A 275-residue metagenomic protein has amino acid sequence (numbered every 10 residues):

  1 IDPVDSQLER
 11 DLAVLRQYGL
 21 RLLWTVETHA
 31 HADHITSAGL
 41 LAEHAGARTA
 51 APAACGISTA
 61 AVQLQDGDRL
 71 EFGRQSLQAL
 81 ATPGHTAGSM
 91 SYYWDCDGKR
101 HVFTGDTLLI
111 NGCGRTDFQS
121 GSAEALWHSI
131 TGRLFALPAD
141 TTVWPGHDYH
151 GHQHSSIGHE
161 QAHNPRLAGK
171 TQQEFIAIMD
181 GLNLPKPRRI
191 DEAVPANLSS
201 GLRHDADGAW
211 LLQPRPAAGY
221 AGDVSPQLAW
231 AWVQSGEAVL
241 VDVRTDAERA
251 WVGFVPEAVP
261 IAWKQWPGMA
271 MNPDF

Functional and structural regions predicted by a protein language model:
I1-L22, S58-D140, W144-P145: Catalytic core of the metallo-beta-lactamase
D5, A53-I57, A262-A270: Short, acidic/turn-prone active-site loops that include or flank metal/cofactor- and phosphate-binding residues
D5-A50: Active-site metal-binding motif and surrounding structural segment of the metallo-beta-lactamase
L20-W24, G112-T116, G208-A218: Short, basic, glycine/proline-bearing loop/turn elements
V26-H34, H85, S89, H147: Histidine-centered divalent metal-coordination motifs
A51-I57, R244-E248: Short, polar loop motifs at secondary-structure junctions
A125-Y220: Accessory terminal helices/loops
A206-G208, Q213-F275: Positively charged, proline/Ser/Thr-rich regional signature most characteristic of the Rhodanese/CDC25-like
